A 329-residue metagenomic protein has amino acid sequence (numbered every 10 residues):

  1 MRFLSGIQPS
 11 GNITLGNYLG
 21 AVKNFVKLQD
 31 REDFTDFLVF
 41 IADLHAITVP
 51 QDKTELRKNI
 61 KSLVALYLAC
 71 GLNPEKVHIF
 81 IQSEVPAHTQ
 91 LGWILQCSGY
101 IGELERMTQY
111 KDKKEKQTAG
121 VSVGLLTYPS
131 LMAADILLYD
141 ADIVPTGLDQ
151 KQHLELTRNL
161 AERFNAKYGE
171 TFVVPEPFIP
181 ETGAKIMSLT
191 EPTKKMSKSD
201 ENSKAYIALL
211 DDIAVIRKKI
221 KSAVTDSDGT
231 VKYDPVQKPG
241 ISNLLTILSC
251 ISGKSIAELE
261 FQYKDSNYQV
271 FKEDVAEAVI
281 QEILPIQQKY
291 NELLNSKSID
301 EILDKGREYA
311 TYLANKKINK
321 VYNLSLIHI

Functional and structural regions predicted by a protein language model:
R2-L4, P9-A134, A278, I283 (+2 more regions): N-terminal Rossmann-like or analogous alpha/beta NTP/dinucleotide-binding catalytic cores that position adenine
I7-P9, D43-H45, D142-I143, D200 (+1 more regions): Short, histidine-centered active-site or binding-site loop motifs used for metal coordination, general acid-base
L15, Q152, R158-I327: Conserved nucleotide- and phosphate/pyrophosphate-binding catalytic cores in adenylate/nucleotidyl-handling enzymes
D52-K53, V144-G147, V231: Short, polar/flexible loop-turn hinges at active-site or ligand-entry regions and domain interfaces
Y67, L95, D149, T193 (+1 more regions): Divalent metal-coordination and catalytic microenvironments
I101-E105, L138-P145, S249-L259: Short helix-capping/linker segments at secondary-structure and domain boundaries
Q109-F164, Y168, S188: Internal, conserved structured core segments that host functional sites
